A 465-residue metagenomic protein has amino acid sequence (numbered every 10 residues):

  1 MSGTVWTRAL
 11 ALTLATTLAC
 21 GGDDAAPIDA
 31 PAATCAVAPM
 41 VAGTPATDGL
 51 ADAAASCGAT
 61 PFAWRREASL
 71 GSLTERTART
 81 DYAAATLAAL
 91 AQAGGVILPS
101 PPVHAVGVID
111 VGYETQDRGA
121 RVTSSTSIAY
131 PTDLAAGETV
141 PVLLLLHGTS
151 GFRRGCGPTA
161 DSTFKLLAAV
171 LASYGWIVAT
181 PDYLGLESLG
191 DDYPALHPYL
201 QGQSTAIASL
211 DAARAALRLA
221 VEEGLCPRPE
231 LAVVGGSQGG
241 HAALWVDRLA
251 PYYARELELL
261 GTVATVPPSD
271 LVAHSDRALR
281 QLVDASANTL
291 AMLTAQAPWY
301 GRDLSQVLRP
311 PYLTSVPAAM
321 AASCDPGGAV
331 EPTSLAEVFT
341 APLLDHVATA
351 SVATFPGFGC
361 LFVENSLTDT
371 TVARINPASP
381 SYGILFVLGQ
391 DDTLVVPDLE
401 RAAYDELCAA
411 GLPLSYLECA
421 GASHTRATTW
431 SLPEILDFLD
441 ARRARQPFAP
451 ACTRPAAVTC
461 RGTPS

Functional and structural regions predicted by a protein language model:
I28-A135, C408, C460-S465: Catalytic-loop region of hydrolases
A38-G71, T80, G94-V96, T265-R374: Accessory cap/linker subdomain of secreted extracellular hydrolases
R118-S125, A129-Y174: Short, surface-exposed "cap/lid" segments of acyl-processing enzymes
T149-I207: Cap/lid segment of the alpha/beta-hydrolase catalytic domain
Y199-V221: Alpha/beta-hydrolase active-site loop
R214-A285: Primarily recognizes the serine-hydrolase "nucleophile elbow" in alpha/beta-hydrolase and SGNH/GDSL folds
D276, L361-N365, R401-S465: C-terminal catalytic histidine-bearing segment of alpha/beta-hydrolase fold enzymes
P380, L385-D392: Short beta-strand/loop motif that positions the catalytic acidic residue of the alpha/beta-hydrolase fold
